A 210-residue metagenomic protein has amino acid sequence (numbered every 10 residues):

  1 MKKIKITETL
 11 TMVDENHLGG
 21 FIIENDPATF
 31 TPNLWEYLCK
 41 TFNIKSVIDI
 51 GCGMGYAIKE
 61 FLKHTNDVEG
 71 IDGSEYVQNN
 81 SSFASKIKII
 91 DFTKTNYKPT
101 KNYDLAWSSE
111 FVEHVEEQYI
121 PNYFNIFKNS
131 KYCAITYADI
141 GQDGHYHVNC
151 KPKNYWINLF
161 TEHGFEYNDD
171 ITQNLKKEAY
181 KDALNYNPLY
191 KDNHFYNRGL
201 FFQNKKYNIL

Functional and structural regions predicted by a protein language model:
M1-S109, Q118-K128, D143, N149-Y155 (+2 more regions): Conserved N-terminal segment of class I S-adenosyl-L-methionine
H114-V115: A short His-aromatic
S130-G141: Conserved beta-strand signature within the Rossmann-like core of class I S-adenosyl-L-methionine
